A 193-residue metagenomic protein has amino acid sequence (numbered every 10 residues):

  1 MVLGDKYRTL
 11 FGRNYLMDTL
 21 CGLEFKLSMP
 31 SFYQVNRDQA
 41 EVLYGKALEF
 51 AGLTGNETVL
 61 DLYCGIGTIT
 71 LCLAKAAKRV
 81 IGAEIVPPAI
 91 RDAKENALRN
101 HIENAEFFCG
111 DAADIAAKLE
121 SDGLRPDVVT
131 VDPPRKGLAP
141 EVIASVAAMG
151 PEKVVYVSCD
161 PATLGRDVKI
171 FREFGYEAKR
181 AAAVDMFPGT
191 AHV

Functional and structural regions predicted by a protein language model:
M1-V193: Rossmann-like S-adenosyl-L-methionine
